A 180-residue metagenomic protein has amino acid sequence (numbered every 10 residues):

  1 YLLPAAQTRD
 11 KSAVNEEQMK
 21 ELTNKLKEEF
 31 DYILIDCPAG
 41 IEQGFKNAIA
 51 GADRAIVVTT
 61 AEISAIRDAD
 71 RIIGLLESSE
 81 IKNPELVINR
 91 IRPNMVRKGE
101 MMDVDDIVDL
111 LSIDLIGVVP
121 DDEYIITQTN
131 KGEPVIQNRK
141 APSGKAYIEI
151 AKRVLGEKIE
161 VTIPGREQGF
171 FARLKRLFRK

Functional and structural regions predicted by a protein language model:
Y1, F30, F45, Y124 (+2 more regions): Phenylalanine-focused residue identity feature
Y1-E28, T127-I136: P-loop/Walker-type NTP enzyme "switch/lid" segment
A6-T8, R90, D121-D122, A141: Short, solvent-exposed coil/turn elements at secondary-structure transition points
V14, R67, M102, N138 (+1 more regions): Conserved active-site and cofactor/substrate-binding residues in soluble primary-metabolism enzymes
E17, E21, K25-E28, Y32-D121 (+1 more regions): Conserved catalytic-core segment of NTP-binding enzymes
K131-K180: NTP-binding/hydrolysis catalytic cores, primarily Walker-type P-loop NTPases
